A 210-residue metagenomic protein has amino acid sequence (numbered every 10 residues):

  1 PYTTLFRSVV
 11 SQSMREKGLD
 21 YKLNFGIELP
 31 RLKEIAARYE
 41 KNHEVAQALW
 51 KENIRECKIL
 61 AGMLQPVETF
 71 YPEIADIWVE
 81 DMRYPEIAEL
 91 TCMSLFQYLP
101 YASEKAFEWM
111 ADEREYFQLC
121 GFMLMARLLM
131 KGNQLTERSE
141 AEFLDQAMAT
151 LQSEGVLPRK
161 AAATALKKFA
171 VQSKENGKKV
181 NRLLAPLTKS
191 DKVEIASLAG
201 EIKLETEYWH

Functional and structural regions predicted by a protein language model:
P1-H210: Alpha-helical scaffold domains
